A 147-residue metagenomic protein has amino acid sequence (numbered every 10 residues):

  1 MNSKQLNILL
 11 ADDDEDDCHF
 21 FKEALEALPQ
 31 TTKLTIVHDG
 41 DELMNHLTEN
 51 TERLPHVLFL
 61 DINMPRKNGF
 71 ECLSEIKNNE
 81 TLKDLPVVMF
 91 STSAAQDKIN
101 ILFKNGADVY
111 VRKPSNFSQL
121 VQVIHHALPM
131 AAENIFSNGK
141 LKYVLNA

Functional and structural regions predicted by a protein language model:
D12, L60-D61, S91: Active-site residues of response regulator receiver
E15-D39: Two-component/phosphorelay signaling modules centered on CheY-like receiver
I36-V57: Acidic, metal-coordinating helix/loop segments flanking the phosphotransfer/catalytic sites of two-component signaling
H56, D84-A94: A short, hydrophobic beta-strand element within the central beta-sheet of small alpha/beta folds
M64: Receiver (REC) domain active-site loop signature in two-component systems and cognate sites in sensor histidine kinases
K113: A Lys-centered signature of the CheY-like receiver
Q122-A147: CheY-like receiver
